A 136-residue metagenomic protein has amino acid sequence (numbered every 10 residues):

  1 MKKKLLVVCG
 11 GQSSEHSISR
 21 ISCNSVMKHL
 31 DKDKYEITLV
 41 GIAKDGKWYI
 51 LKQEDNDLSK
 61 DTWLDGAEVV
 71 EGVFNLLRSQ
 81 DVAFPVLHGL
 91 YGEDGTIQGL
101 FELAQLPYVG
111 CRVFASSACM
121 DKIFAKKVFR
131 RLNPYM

Functional and structural regions predicted by a protein language model:
M1-F114, A118-F124, V128-R131: ATP-binding N-terminal substructure of ATP-dependent carboxylate-amine bond-forming enzymes
L132-M136: Short, intrinsically disordered, charge-balanced linker/junction segments flanking boundaries in proteins
